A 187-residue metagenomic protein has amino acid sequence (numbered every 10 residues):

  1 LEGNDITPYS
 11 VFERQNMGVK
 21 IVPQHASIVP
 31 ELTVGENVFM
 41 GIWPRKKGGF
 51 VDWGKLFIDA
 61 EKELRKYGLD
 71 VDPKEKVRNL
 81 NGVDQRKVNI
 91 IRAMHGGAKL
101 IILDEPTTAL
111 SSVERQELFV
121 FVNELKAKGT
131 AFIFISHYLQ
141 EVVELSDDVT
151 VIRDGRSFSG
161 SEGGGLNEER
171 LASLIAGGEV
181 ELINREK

Functional and structural regions predicted by a protein language model:
L1-K187: Glycine-rich phosphate-binding loops of nucleotide-dependent enzymes
